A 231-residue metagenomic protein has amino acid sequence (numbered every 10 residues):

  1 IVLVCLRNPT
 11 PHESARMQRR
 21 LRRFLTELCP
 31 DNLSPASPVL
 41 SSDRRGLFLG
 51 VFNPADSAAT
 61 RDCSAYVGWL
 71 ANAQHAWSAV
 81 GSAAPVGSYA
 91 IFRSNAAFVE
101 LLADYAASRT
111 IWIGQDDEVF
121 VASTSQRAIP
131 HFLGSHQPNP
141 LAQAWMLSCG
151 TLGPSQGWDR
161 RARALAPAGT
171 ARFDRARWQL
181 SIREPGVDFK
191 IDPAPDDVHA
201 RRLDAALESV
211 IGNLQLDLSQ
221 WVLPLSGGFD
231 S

Functional and structural regions predicted by a protein language model:
I1-S231: Cysteine-centered catalytic environments shared across enzyme families
